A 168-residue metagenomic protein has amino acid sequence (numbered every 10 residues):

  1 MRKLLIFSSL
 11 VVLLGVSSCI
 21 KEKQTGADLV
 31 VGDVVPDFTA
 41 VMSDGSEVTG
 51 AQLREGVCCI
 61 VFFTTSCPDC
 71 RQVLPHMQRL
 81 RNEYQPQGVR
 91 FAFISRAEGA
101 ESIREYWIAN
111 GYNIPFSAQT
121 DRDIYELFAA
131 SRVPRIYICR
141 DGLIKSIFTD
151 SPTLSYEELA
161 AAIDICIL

Functional and structural regions predicted by a protein language model:
L4-L13: Sec-dependent N-terminal signal peptides
G15-S18: C-terminal motif of bacterial Sec signal peptides marking the signal peptidase cleavage site
I20-G50: N-terminal "domain-start" segment that seeds a small globular fold
G50-R71, M77: Short active-site neighborhood of thiol/selenol oxidoreductases, capturing the structured segment around
C59-I60, F91, I136: Hydrophobic beta-strand anchors of alpha/beta hydrolase catalytic cores
R71-N110, D121-E126: Structural microenvironment flanking redox-active thiols in thiol-disulfide oxidoreductases
W107-D141: Short, internal strand/loop/helix patches that form the active-site neighborhood or redox-interaction surface
I138-L168: Thiol-/selenol-based redox modules, centered on thioredoxin-like and closely related oxidoreductase domains
